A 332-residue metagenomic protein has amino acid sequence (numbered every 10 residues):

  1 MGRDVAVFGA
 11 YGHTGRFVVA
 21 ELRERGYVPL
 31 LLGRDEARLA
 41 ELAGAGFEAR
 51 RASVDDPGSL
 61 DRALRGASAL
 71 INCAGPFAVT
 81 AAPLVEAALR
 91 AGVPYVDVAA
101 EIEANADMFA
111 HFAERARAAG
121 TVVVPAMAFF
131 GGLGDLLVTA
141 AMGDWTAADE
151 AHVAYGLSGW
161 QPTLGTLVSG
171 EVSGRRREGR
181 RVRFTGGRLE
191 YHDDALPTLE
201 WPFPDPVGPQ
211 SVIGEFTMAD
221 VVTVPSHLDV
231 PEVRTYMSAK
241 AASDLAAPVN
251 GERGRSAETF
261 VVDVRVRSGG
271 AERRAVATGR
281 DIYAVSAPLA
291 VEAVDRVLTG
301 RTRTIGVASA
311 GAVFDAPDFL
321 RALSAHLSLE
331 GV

Functional and structural regions predicted by a protein language model:
D4, S68-A69, P94, R273: Structural motif
V5-R25: N-terminal Rossmann NAD(P)H-binding glycine-rich loop of SDR-like oxidoreductase domains
F8, G143-R274, A284: Active-site-lining helix/loop region of Rossmann-like oxidoreductase modules
L30-L31, V96: Conserved beta-strand positions in the Rossmann-like core of class I SAM-dependent methyltransferases
L32-E36, S53-V54: N-terminal Rossmann-fold cofactor-binding loop
R51-A67, C73-V79: Conserved Rossmann-fold cofactor-binding substructure of NAD(P)-dependent oxidoreductases
F77-R180: Glycine-/Pro-rich loop/turn segments that contact NAD(P) or position catalytic residues in Rossmann-like domains
A241-V332: C-terminal active-site/capping subdomain that shapes the small-molecule cofactor and substrate pocket of enzyme
